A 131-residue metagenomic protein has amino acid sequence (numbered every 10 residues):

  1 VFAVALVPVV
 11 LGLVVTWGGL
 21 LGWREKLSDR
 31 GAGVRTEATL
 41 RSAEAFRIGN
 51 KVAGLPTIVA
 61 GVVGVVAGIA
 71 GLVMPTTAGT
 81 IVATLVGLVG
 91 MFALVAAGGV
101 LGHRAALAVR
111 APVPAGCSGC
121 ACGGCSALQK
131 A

Functional and structural regions predicted by a protein language model:
V1-A3, G33-T36, A53-P56, I69-L85: Membrane interfacial helix motifs at helix-loop boundaries and amphipathic/re-entrant anchors
V1-G18, G87-F92: Alpha-helical transmembrane segments
L11-V15, A60, G64-A67, M91-V95 (+1 more regions): Alpha-helical transmembrane segments of multipass membrane proteins
T16-V34, V100-V109: Membrane-water interface of transmembrane alpha-helices
E37-A53: Short membrane-interface loop/juxtamembrane segments of multi-pass integral membrane proteins
N50-V63: Select subsegments of transmembrane alpha-helices in polytopic membrane proteins, especially boundary-proximal
I81-S118: Alpha-helical transmembrane segments and their immediate juxtamembrane interface regions
P112-A131: Cysteine-cluster motifs in flexible loop/terminal segments that predominantly coordinate metals
